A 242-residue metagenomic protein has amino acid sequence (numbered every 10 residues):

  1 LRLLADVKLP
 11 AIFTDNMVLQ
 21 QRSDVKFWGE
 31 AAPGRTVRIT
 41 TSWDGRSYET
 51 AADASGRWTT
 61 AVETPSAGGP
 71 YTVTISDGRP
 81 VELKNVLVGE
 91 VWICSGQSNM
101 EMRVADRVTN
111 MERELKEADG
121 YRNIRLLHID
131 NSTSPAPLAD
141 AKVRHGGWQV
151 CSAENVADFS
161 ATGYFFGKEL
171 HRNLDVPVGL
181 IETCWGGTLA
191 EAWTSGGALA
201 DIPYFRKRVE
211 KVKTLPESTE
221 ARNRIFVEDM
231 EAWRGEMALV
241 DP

Functional and structural regions predicted by a protein language model:
L4-P242: Cell-envelope and extracellular/periplasmic
